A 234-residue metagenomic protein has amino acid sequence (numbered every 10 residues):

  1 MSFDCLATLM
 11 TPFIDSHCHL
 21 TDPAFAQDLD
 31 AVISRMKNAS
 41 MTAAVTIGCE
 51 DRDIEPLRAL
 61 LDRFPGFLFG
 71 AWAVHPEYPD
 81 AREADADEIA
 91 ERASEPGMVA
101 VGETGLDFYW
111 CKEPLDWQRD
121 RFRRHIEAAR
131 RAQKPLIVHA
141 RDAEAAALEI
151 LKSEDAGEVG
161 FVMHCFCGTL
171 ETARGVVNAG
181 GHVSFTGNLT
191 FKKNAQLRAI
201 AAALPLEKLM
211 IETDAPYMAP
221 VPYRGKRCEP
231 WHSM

Functional and structural regions predicted by a protein language model:
S2-M234: Mid-domain alpha/beta scaffold segments of enzyme catalytic cores
